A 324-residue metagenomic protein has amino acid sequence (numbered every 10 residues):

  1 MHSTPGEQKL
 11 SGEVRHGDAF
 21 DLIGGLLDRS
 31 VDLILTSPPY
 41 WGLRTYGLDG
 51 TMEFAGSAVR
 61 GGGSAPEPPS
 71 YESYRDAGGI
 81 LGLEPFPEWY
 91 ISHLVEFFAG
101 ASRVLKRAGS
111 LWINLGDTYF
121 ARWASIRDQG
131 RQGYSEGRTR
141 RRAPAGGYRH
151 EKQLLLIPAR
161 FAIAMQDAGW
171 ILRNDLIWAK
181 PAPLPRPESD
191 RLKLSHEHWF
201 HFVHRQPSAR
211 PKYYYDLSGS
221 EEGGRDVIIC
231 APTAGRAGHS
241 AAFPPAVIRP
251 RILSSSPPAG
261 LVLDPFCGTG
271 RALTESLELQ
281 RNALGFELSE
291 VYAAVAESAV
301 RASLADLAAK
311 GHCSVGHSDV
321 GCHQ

Functional and structural regions predicted by a protein language model:
M1-A209, Y214, S218-Q324: S-adenosyl-L-methionine-dependent nucleic acid methyltransferase catalytic domains
